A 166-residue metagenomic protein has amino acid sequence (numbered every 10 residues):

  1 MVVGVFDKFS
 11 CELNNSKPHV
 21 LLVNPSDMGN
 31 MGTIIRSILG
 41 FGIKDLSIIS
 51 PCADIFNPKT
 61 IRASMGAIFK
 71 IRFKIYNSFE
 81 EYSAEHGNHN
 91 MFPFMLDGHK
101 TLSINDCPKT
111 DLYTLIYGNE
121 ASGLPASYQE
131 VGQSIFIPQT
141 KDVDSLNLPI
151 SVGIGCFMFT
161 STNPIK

Functional and structural regions predicted by a protein language model:
M1, K17, L112: Conserved catalytic motifs of the protein kinase core domain
V3-V5, V20-L21, S47, L115 (+1 more regions): Conserved beta-strand segments that form the floor/walls of ligand-binding pockets within enzyme and binding domains
G4, L39-F41, I55-F69, A126-K166: Structured adenosyl-cofactor binding patch, chiefly the S-adenosyl-L-methionine
F6, S10-G98: RNA substrate-binding interface of SAM-dependent RNA methyltransferases
P25-M28, R62, T114, N119 (+1 more regions): Short glycine- and Lys/Arg-enriched binding-loop motifs that mark or flank ligand-binding interfaces
Y82-E85, L102-I104, D144-I150: Short, charged, surface-exposed secondary-structure boundary motifs
H86-M91, C107-T110, I150, I154: Short, surface-exposed amphipathic charged segments that create phosphate/polyanion-binding patches used for binding
F94-D144: Active-site/ligand-binding-proximal alpha/beta "capping" segment
